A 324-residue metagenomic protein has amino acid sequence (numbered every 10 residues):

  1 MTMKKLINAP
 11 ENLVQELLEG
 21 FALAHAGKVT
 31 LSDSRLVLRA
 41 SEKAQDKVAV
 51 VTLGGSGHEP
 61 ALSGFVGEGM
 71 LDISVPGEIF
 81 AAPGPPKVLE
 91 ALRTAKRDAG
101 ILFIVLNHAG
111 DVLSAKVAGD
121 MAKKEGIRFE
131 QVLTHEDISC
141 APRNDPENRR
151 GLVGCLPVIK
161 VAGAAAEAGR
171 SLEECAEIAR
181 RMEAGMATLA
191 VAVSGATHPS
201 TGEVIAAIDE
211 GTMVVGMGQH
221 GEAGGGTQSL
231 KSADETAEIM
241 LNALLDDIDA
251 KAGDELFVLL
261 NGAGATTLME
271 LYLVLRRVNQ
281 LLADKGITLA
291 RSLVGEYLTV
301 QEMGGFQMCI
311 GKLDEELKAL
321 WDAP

Functional and structural regions predicted by a protein language model:
M1-V50, E315-P324: N-terminal amphipathic/basic leader segments beginning at the initiator methionine
K4, V48-G55, L71-S74, G100-A109 (+4 more regions): Short glycine-rich or small-residue beta-strand-to-loop segments that form or flank ligand, phosphate, metal/Fe-S
H58, L62-D98, L245: Glycine-rich oxoanion-binding loops at beta->alpha junctions
S74-I79, K123-P146, D284-L289: Short, acidic/small-residue loops that bind anionic groups at enzyme active sites
V112-G126, D145, E270-R276: Short Gly/Thr/Asp-enriched flexible loops that form oxyanion-binding sites at enzyme active sites
L133-E174, I178-G185: Short alpha-helices
A168-L273: Mixed-charge interfacial surface used for oligomerization/domain docking and macromolecular partner engagement
A243-P324: C-terminal non-catalytic interaction/assembly regions of soluble proteins
